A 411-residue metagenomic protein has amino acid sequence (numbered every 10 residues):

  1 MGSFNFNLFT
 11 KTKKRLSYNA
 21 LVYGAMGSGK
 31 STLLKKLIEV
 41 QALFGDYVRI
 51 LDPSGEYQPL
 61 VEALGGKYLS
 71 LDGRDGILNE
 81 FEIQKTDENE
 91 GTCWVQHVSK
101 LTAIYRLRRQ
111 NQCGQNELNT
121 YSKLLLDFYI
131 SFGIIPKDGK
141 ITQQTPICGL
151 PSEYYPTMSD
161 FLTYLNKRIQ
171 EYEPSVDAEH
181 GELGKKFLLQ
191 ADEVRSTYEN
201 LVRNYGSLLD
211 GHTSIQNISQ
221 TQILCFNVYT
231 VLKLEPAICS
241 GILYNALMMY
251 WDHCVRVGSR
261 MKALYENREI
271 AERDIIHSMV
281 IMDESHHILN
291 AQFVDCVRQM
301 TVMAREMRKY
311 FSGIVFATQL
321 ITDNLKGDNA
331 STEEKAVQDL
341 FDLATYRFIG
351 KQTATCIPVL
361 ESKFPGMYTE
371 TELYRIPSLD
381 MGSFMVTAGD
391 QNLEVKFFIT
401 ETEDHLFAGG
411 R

Functional and structural regions predicted by a protein language model:
M1-D72: Glycine-rich phosphate-binding loop of nucleotide-binding enzymes
M1-G2, F9-K11, G27-S28, G55 (+7 more regions): Short, glycine-/Ser/Thr-/acidic-enriched flexible segments
S3, T10, P53-L71, N79-S312 (+1 more regions): P-loop NTPase motor domains
V40, E272, A336-D339: Structural motif
I50, I281, A317: Generic enzyme active-site microenvironment
R74-I77, F81-N111, Q292-F398: Conserved ATP-driven motor cores of ASCE-family P-loop NTPases powering translocation/secretion/packaging/pilus
I242-N245, F364-P365, T402: Short, solvent-exposed amphipathic alpha-helical segments in soluble enzyme and RNA/protein-processing domains
F397-A408: Short, surface-exposed polybasic-aromatic patches that bind anionic ligands, especially phosphate groups
